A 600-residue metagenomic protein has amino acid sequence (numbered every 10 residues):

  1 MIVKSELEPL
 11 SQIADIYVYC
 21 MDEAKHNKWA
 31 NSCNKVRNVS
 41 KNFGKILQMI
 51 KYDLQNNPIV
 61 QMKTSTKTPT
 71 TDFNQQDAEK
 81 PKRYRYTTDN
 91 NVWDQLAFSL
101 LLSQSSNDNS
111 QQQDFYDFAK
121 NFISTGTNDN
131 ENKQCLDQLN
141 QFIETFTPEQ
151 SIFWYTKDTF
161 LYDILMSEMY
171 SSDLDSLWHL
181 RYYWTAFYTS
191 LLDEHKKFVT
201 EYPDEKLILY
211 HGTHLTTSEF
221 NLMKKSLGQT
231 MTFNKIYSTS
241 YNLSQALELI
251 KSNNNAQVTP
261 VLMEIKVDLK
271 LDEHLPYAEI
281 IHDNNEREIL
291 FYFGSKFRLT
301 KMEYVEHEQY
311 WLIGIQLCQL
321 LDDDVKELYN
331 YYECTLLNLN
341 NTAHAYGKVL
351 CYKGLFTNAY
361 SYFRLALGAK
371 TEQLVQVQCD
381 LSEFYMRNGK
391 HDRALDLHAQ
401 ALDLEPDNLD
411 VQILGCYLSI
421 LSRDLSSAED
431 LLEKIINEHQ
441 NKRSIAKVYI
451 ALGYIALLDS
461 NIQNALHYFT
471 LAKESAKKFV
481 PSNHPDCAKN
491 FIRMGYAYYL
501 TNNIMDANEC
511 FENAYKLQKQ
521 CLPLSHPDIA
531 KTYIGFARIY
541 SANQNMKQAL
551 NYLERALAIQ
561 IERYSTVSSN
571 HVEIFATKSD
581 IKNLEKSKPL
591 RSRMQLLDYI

Functional and structural regions predicted by a protein language model:
M1-K434, E438-K478, D486-L500, D506-E509 (+9 more regions): Mono-ADP-ribosyltransferase
K547-Y564: TPR/TPR-like (Sel1-like) alpha-helical repeat modules
E562, S587-L590: Charged, solvent-exposed alpha-helical segments that act as regulatory interaction surfaces
